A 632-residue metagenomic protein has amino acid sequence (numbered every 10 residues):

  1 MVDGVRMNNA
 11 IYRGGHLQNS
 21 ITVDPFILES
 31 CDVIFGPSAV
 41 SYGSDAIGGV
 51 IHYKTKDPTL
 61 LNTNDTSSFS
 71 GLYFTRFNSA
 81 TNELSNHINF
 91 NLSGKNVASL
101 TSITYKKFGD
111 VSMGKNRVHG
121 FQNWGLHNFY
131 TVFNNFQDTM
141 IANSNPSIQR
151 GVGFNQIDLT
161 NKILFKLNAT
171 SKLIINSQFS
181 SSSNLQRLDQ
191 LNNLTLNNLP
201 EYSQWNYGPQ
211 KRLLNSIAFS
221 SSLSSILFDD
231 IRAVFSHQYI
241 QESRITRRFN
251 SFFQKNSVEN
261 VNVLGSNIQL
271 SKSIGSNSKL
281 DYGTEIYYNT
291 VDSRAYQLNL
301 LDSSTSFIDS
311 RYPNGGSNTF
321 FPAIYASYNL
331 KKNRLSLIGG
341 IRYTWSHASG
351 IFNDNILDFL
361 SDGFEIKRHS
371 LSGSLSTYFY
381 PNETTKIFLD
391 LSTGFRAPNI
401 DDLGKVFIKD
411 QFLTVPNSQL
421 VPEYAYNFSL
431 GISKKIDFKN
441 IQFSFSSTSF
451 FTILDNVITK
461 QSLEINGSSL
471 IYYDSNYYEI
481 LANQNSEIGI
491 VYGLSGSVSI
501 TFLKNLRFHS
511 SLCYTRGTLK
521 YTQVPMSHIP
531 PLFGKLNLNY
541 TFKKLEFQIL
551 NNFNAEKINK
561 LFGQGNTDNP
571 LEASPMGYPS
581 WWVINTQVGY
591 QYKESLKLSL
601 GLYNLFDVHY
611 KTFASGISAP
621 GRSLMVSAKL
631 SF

Functional and structural regions predicted by a protein language model:
M1, L17-I21, V33, A46-L72 (+1 more regions): N-terminal periplasmic accessory domains that precede and gate Gram-negative outer-membrane beta-barrel machines
M7-P37: Short acidic/polar hinge/loop motifs at secondary-structure boundaries that mediate gating or recognition
A10, S181-S183, Y239-S243, Q297-L298 (+8 more regions): Surface-exposed extracellular loop regions of Gram-negative outer-membrane beta-barrel proteins, predominantly
D65, S79, E201-S224, P313-T319 (+6 more regions): Outer-membrane beta-barrel signature, preferentially recognizing the C-terminal barrel domain of Gram-negative
T81-F108, V118-N184, K211-L213, G275-S276 (+2 more regions): Transmembrane beta-barrel wall of Gram-negative outer-membrane proteins
R150-Q156, K166, T170-F228, Y239-V261 (+1 more regions): Flexible loop and strand-edge segments within Gram-negative outer membrane beta-barrel domains
S276, K331-N333, S346, S444-I453 (+4 more regions): Gram-negative outer-membrane beta-barrel transporters
K279-T385, A397: Signature of Gram-negative outer-membrane beta-barrel scaffolds
